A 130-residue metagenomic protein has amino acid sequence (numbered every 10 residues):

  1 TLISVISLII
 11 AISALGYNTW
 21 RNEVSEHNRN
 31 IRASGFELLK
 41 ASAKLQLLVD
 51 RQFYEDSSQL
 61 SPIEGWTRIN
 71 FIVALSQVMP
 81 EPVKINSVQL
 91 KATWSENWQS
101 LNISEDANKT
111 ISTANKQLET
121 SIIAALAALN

Functional and structural regions predicted by a protein language model:
T1-I9: N-terminal signal-anchor/signal peptide hydrophobic helix marking the start of the first transmembrane segment
S13-G16, W20-N130: Conserved non-transmembrane functional hotspots
